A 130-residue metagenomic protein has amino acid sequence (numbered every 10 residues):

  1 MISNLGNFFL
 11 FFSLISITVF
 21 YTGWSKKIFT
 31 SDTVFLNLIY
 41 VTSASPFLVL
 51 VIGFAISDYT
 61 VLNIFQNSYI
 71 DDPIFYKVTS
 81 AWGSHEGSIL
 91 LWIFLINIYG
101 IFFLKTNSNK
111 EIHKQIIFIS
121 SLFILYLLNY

Functional and structural regions predicted by a protein language model:
M1-Y130: Polytopic transmembrane helical bundles with strong interfacial aromatic enrichment
